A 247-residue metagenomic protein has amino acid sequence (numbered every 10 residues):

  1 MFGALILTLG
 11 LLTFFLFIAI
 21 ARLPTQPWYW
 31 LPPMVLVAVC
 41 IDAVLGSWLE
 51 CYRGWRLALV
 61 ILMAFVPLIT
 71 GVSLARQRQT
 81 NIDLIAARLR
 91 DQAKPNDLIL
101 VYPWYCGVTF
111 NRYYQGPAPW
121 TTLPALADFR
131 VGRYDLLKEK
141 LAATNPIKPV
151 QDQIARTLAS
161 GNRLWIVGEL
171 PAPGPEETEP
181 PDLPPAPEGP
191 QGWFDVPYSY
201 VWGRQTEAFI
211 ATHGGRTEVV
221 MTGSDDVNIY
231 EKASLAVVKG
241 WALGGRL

Functional and structural regions predicted by a protein language model:
M1-A4, T8-L11, V37-G71: Signature aromatic-anchored transmembrane alpha helix within multi-pass, membrane-resident enzymes that catalyze glycan
G3-L5, F17-M34, A75-Q79: Membrane-interface catalytic loops of GT-C/OST-like multi-pass glycosylation enzymes that act
L11-F17: Hydrophobic, membrane-inserted alpha-helices
L23, L36, L45, L49 (+1 more regions): Active-site catalytic pocket residues across diverse enzymes, especially alpha/beta-hydrolases
A64-Y114, A118-L126, A142-T144, Q151: Membrane-embedded, lumen/periplasm-facing catalytic core of multi-pass transferases that use lipid-linked donors
A127-L247: Aromatic/acidic, Gly/Pro-rich catalytic loop(s) in extracytoplasmic/lumenal soluble domains of multi-pass membrane
